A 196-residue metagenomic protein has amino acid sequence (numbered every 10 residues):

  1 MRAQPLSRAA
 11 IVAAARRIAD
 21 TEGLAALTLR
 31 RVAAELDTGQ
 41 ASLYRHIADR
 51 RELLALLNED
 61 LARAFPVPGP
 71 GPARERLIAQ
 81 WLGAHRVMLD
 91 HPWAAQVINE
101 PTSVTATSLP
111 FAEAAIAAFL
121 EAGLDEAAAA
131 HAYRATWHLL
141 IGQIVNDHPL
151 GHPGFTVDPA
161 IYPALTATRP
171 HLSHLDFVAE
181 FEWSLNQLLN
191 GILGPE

Functional and structural regions predicted by a protein language model:
M1-T38, I47-A55, A179: Basic, helix-initiating cap at the start of DNA-binding domains
A9-R17, T21-E22, E52-P68, P72 (+2 more regions): Alpha-helical structural segments
H46-I47, A132: Residues in the recognition helix of alpha-helical DNA-binding motifs
P66-S108, Y133-T136: Hydrophobic alpha-helical connector segments
A79-Q80, N99-A135, I141, F155-P163: Amphipathic alpha-helical packing segments from all-alpha helical-bundle domains
E121, P149-E196: C-terminal peripheral helix-coil segments that are non-catalytic and often amphipathic
